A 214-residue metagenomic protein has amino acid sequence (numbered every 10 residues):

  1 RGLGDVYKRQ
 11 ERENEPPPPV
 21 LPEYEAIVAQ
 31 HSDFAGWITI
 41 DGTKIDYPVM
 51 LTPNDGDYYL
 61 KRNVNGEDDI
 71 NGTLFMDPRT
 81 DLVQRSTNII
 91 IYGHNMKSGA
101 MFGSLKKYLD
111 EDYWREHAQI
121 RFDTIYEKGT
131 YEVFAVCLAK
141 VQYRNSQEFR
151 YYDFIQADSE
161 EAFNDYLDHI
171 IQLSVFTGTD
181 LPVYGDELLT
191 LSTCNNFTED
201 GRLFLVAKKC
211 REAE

Functional and structural regions predicted by a protein language model:
G2-Y7: Short, small-residue-biased leader/transition segments that mark boundaries at the very start of proteins
K8-E23, I27-D33, W37: Entry/capping segment at the start of metal-dependent catalytic domains with acidic active-site entry clusters
S32-A35, G42-K44, D69-N71, Q84-N88 (+4 more regions): Extracytoplasmic
D33-F34, T43-P48, N54-D57, K97-S98: Primarily extracytoplasmic ectodomains and periplasmic/lumenal surface modules that are beta-strand-rich
P48-N65, L205-C210: Short Gly/aromatic-enriched secondary-structure transition segments
N65-E67, N71-Q147: Mid-length scaffold segments of soluble, non-membrane domains
I91-N95, Q142-T190: Surface-exposed beta-strand/loop segments enriched in Pro/Gly
Q172-E214: Extracellular/periplasmic metallocenter environments
